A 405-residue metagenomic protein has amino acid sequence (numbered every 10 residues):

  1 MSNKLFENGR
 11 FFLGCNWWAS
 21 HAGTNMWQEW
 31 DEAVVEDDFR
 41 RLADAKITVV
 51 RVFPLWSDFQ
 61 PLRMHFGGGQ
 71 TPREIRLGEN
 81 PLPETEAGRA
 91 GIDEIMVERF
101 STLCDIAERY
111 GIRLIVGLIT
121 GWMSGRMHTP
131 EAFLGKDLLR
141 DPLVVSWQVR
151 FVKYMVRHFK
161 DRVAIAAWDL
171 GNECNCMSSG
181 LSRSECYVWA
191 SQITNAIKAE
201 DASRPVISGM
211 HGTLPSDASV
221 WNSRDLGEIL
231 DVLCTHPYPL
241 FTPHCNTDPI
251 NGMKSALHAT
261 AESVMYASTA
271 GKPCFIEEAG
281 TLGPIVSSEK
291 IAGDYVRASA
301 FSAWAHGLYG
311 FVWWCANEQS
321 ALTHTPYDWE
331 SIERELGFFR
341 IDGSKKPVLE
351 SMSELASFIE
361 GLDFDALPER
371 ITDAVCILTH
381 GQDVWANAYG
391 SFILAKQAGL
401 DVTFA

Functional and structural regions predicted by a protein language model:
M1-W18, Y266-G293: Mobile, glycine- and charge-enriched loop segments and immediately flanking short secondary-structure elements within
S2-L230: Active-site mouth of glycoside hydrolases
S20-W27, P243-H244, D383-W385: Short, solvent-exposed loop/turn elements at domain surfaces
Q28, H65-T71, S179-S184, D217-A218 (+3 more regions): Short, flexible/disordered intra-domain loops and linkers
V49, R113, A166, P205 (+5 more regions): Beta-sheet entry/capping signal
V97-R99, S255-A259, K290-A298: Charged helix-capping and loop-helix junction motifs
R183-V188, Q192-N195, A199-I285, E318 (+4 more regions): Glycoside hydrolase catalytic-domain groove-lining segments
T269-A270, G280-I285, K290-A405: Carbohydrate-binding surfaces of carbohydrate-active enzymes
